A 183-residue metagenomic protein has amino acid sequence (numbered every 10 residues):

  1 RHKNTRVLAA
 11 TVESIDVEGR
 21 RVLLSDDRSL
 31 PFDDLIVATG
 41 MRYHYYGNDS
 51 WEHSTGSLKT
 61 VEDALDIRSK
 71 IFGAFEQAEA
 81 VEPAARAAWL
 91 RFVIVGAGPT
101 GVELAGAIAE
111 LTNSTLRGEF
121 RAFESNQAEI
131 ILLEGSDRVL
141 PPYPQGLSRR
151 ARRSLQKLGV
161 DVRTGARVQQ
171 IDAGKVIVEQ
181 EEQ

Functional and structural regions predicted by a protein language model:
H2-V95: FAD-binding core/adjacent interface of flavoenzyme oxidoreductases
V7-S14, A109-Q183: A Rossmann-like FAD-binding core segment of flavoenzymes
V61-E62, A97, I131, E181: Alpha-helix boundary/capping detector
V95-G98, S136: Glycine-rich Rossmann-fold phosphate-binding loop(s) that bind the pyrophosphate of adenine dinucleotide cofactors
G101-V102: N-terminal Rossmann-fold NAD(P) dinucleotide-binding loop
A105: Glycine-rich loop/hinge motif
